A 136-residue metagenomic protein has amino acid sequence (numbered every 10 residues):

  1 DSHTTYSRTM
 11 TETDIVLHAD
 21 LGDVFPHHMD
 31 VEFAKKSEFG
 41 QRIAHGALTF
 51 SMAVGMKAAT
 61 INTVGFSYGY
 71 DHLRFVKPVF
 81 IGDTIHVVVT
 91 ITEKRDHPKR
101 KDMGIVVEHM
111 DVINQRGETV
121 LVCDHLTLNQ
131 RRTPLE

Functional and structural regions predicted by a protein language model:
D1, V79-D83, V88-E136: HotDog/MaoC-like acyl-thioester-processing domains
D1-Y70, P134-E136: Hot-dog-fold acyl-thioester-processing enzymes
Y6-T9, R74, L126-L128: Generic structural detector for well-ordered beta-strands
M10, I43, L73, V79-F80 (+1 more regions): Hydrophobic beta-strand core residues of beta-sandwich domains
Q41-R42, V64-G65, K77-P78, P98-D102: Short histidine-centered beta-strand/loop micro-motifs that create catalytic or ligand/metal-coordination sites
Y70-V76, K94: Short structured motifs
